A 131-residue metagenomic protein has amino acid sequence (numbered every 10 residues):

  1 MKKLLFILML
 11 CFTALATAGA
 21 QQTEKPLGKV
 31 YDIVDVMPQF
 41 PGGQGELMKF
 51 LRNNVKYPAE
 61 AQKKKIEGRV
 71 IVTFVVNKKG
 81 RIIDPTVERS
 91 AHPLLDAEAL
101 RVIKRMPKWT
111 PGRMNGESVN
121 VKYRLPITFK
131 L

Functional and structural regions predicted by a protein language model:
L4-C11, A18-L131: Charge-biased low-complexity segments
